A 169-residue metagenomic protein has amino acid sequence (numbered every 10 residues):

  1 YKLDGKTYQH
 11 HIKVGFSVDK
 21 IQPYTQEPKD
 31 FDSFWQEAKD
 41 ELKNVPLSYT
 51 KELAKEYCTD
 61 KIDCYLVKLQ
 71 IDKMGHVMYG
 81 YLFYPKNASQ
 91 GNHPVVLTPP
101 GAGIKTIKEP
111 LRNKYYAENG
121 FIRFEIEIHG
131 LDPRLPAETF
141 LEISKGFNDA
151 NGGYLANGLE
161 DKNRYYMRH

Functional and structural regions predicted by a protein language model:
Y1-L3: A short tyrosine-centered beta-strand micro-motif
G5-S33: Short beta-strand elements
T25-K29, H93, R164-M167: Soluble non-cytosolic domains of exported or imported proteins
K29-D32, D40-G91: N-terminal cap/lid segment of alpha/beta-hydrolase-fold proteins
S33-E37, K114: Solvent-exposed, polar/charged alpha-helical surfaces in well-ordered, non-transmembrane soluble domains, broadly
V77, N92-V95, N119-F124: Loop/turn elements at helix/coil->beta-strand transitions in domains of secreted/extracellular proteins
Y79-Y84, Q90-A102, R112-N113: Short beta-strand element of the alpha/beta-hydrolase
A102-H169: Cap/lid segment of the alpha/beta-hydrolase catalytic domain
